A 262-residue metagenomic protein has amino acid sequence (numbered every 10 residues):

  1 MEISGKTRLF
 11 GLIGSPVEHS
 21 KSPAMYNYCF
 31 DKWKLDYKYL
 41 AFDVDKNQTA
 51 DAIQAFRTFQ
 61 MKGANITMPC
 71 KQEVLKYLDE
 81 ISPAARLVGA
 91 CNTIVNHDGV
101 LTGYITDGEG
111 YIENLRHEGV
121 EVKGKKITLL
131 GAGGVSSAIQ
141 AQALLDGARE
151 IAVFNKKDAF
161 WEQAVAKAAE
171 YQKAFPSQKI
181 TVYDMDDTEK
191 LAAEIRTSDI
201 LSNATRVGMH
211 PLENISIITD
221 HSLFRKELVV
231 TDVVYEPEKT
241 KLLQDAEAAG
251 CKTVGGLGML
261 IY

Functional and structural regions predicted by a protein language model:
E2-E118: Phosphate/diphosphate ligand-binding glycine-rich loop within oxidoreductases
I3-S4, V122-K123, L145, I218-E227: Short, conserved loop/helix-junction motifs that constitute active-site signature segments in enzyme catalytic cores
L9, K38, K126, R149-A152: Residues at the starts of beta-strands that form the adenosine-phosphate
G14, G103-G108, G124-L145, N155: Glycine-rich adenosine-cofactor-binding loop
E113, H117, Y235-E236, C251-Y262: Active-site capping/gating segments
L145-E150, A249-K252: Conserved S-adenosyl-L-methionine
A148-F175: NAD(P)-binding Rossmann-fold cofactor-contacting core
S177-G255: Rossmann-like adenosine-cofactor binding region
